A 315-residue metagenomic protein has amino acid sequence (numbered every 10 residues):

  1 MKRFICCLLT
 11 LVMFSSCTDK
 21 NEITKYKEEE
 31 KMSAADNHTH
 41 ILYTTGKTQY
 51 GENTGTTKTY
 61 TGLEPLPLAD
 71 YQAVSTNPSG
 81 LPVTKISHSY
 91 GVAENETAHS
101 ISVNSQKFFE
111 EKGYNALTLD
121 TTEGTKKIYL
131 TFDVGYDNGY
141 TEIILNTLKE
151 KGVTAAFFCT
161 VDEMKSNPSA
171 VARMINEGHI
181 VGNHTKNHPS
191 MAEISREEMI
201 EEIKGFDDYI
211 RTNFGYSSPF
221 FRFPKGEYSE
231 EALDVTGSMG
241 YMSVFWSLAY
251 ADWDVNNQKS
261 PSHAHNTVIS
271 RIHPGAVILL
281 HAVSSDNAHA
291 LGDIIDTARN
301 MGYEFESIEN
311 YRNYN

Functional and structural regions predicted by a protein language model:
K2-C7: Sec-dependent signal peptide recognition, specifically the positively charged N-region followed immediately by
L9-M13: Hydrophobic core
C17-T131, D137-I143, E150, D296-T297 (+1 more regions): N-terminal pre-catalytic segment of deacetylase/amide-hydrolase enzymes
T44, H188, S285: Alpha-helical and His/Cys-centered functional microenvironments
T84-I86, K126-I128, N138-L145, K149-L279: Metal-dependent polysaccharide deacetylase catalytic core of the NodB/CE4 family, i.e., the active-site-bearing domain
V134-G135, V283: Active-site glycine-rich loops that stabilize anionic/oxyanionic intermediates across multiple enzyme folds
S229, D286-N287, Y314: Short catalytic/ligand-binding loop motif for oxyanion handling, primarily in non-cytosolic enzymes, centered on
I272-E309: Catalytic grooves of carbohydrate-active enzymes
